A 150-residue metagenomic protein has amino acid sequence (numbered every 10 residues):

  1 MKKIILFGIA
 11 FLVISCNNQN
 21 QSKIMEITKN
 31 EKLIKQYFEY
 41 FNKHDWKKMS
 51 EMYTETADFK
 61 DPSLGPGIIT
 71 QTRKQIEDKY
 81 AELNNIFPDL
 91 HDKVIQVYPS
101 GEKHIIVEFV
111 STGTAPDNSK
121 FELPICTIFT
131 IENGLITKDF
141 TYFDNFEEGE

Functional and structural regions predicted by a protein language model:
I4-V13: Sec-dependent N-terminal signal peptides
C16-E51, E55: Short, low-complexity N-terminal intrinsically disordered segments enriched in polar/charged residues
I34-Y37, M49-S50, A57, T72 (+5 more regions): Hydrophobic pocket/interface hotspot
S50-S100: A solvent-exposed, acidic/Ser-Thr-rich amphipathic alpha-helical stretch
N85-I86, G113-E122: Short, cysteine-centered beta-strand-loop-beta hairpins and adjacent loop/turn segments enriched in charged/polar
H91-D92, F121-T127: Short, surface-exposed coil-to-beta transition loops
K103-S111: A short hydrophobic beta-strand element
P124-E150: Short beta-strand edge/turn micro-motifs at domain boundaries
